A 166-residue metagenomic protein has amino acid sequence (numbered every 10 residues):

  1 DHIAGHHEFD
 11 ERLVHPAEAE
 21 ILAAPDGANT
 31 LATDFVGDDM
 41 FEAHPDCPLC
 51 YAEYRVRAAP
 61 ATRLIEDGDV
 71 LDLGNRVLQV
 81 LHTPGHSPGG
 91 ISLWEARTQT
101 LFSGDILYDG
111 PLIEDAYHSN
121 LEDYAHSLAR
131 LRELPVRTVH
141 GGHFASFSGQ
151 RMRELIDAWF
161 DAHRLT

Functional and structural regions predicted by a protein language model:
D1-V70, D161-A162: Active-site HxH/HxHxD metal-binding segment of metal-dependent hydrolases
V56-R57, V70, V77-H163: Metallo-beta-lactamase
